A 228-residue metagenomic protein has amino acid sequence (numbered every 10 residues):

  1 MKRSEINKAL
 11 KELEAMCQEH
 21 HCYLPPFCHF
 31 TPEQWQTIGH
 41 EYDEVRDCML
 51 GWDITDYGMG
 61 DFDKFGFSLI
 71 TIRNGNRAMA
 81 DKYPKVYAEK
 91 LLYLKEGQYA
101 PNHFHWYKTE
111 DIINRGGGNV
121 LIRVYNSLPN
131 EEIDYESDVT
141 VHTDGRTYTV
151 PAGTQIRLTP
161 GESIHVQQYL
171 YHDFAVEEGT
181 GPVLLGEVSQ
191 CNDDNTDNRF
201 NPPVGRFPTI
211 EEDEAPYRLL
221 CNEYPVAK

Functional and structural regions predicted by a protein language model:
M1-Y87, P216-E223: A short, N-terminal "cap"/entry segment at the start of jelly-roll beta-barrel domains of the cupin/DSBH fold
K2, P129-Y148, A175-K228: Double-stranded beta-helix
R77-A88, Y99-D111, R115-G116: A short beta-loop-beta micro-motif enriched in histidine and acidic residues
K90-L92, E110-N114, Q155-I156, I164: His/acidic/aromatic-lined binding-pocket segments of jelly-roll/cupin-type domains and related regulatory beta-sandwich
K95, A152-G179, L185-Q190: Conserved metal-binding segment of the jelly-roll/cupin
K95-E96, K108-E110, N114-N130, Y135 (+1 more regions): Glycine- and acidic-residue-biased ligand/ion/polar-headgroup-sensing regions
N102, R123, F174-A175, T196: Short helix/loop capping segments that flank catalytic or ligand/cofactor-binding pockets
